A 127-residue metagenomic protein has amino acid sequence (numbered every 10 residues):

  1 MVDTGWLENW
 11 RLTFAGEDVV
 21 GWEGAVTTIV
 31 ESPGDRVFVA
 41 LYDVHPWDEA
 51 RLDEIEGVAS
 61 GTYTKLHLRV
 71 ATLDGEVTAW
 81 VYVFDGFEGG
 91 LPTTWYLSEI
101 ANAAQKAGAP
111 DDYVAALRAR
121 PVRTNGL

Functional and structural regions predicted by a protein language model:
M1-L127: Glycine-aromatic micro-motifs
